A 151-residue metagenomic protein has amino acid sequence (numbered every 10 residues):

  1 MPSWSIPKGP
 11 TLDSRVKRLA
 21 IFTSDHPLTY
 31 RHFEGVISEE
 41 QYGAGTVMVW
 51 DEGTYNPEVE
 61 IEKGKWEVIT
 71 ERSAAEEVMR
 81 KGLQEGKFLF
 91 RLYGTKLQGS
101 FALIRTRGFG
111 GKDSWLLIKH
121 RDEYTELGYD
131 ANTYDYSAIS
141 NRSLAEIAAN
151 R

Functional and structural regions predicted by a protein language model:
M1-R151: Catalytic cores of nucleic-acid ligases and guanylyltransferases
